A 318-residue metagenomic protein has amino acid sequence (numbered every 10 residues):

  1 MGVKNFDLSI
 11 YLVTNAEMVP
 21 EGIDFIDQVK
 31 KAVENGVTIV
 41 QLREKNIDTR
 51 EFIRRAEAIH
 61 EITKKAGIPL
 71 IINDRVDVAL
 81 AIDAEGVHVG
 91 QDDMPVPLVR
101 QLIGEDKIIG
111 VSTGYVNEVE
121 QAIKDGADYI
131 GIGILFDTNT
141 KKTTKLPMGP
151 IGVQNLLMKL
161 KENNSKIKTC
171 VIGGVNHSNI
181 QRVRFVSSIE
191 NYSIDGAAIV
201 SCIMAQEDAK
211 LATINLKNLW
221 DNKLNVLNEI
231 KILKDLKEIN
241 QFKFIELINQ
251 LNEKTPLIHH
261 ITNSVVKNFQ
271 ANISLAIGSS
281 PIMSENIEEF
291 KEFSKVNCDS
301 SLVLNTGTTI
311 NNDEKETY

Functional and structural regions predicted by a protein language model:
M1-G86, D93, Q101-D128, E162-I167 (+7 more regions): Conserved N-terminal beta1-alpha1 strand-loop-helix module at the mouth
I23-D27, R54-E57, K145-Q154, E316-Y318: Charged helix-capping and loop-helix junction motifs
Q41-F52, I134-K142, T309-N311: Glycine-rich, proline-tolerant flexible connector loops at the mouths of alpha/beta enzymes
V89-P97, D137-L160: Flexible, gly/pro- and Lys/Arg-enriched active-site loops
N117-P147: Histidine/lysine/aspartate-rich catalytic loop segments that bind and position anionic ligands
E229-L247: Long, charged amphipathic helices and adjacent flexible linkers at domain junctions
I287-Y318: Glycine-rich phosphate/dinucleotide-binding loop and adjoining beta-alpha-beta core of small-molecule
